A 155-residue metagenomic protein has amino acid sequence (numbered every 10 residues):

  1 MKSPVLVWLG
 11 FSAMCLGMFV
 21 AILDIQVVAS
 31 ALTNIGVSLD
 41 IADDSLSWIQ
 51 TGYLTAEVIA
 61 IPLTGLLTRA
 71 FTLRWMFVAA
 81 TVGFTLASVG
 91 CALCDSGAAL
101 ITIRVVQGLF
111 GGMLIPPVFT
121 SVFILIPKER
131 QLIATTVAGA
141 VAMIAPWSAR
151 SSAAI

Functional and structural regions predicted by a protein language model:
M1-V7, A92-L93: Helix-boundary and loop/linker segments of multi-pass membrane transporters
K2-V5, A13, A42, S47 (+4 more regions): Generic detection of intrinsically disordered/low-complexity segments and helix-coil linkers/edges
L6-T64: Extracytoplasmic
I61-I155: Helix-loop-helix hairpins in multi-pass membrane proteins, especially solute transporters
